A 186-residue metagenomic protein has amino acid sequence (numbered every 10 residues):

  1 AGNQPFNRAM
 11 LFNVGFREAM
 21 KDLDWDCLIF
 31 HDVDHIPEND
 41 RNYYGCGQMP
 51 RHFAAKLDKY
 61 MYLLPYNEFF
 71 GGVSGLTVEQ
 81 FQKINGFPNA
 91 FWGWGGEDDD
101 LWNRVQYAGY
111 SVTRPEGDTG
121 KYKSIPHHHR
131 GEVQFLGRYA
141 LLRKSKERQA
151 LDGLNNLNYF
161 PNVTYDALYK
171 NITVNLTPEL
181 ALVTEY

Functional and structural regions predicted by a protein language model:
A1-D26, Y60-M61: Active-site-proximal specificity loops/subdomain of glycosyltransferases
P5, P37-D40, K121-S124: Short catalytic/ligand-binding loop motif for oxyanion handling, primarily in non-cytosolic enzymes, centered on
R8-F12, R41-Y44, P65-N67, G86 (+2 more regions): Short coil/turn segments at secondary-structure boundaries
V14, E18, Q80-K83, A90 (+1 more regions): Alpha-helical recognition domains of nuclear gene-regulatory proteins
D22-E38: Short beta-strand-to-loop acidic/aromatic patch adjacent to the donor-nucleotide binding site
P37-Y62: Conserved donor-nucleotide/metal-binding helix-loop-beta segment in metal-dependent transferases, i.e., the alpha-helix
D58-L76, K83-I84: A recurrent flexible, glycine/aromatic-enriched loop bordering the glycosyltransferase active site that acts as
A90-G93, E97-Y186: C-terminal catalytic/acceptor-binding lobe
